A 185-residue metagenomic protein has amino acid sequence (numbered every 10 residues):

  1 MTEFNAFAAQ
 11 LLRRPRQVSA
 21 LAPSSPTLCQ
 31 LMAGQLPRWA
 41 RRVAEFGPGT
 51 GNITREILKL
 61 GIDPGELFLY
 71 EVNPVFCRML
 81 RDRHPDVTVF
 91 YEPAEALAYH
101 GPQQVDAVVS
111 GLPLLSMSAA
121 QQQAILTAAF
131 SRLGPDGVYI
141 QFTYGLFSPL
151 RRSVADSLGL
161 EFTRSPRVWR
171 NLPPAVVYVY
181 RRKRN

Functional and structural regions predicted by a protein language model:
E3-R38: Class I SAM-dependent methyltransferase Rossmann-like catalytic core, especially the SAM/SAH-binding loop
A40-G49: Conserved class I S-adenosyl-L-methionine
G51-R55: Glycine-rich SAM-binding Motif I of class I
N73-V75: Conserved SAM/SAH-binding beta-strand->alpha-helix loop
L80-R81: Conserved SAM-binding loop
A98-V108: A short acidic, Gly/Pro-enriched loop at the edge of an enzyme's catalytic core that lines a small-molecule cofactor
Q123-P135: A short glycine-rich, Lys/Arg-flanked "PGG" loop and its adjoining helix->strand segment in the class I
D136-Y144: Conserved beta-strand signature within the Rossmann-like core of class I S-adenosyl-L-methionine
